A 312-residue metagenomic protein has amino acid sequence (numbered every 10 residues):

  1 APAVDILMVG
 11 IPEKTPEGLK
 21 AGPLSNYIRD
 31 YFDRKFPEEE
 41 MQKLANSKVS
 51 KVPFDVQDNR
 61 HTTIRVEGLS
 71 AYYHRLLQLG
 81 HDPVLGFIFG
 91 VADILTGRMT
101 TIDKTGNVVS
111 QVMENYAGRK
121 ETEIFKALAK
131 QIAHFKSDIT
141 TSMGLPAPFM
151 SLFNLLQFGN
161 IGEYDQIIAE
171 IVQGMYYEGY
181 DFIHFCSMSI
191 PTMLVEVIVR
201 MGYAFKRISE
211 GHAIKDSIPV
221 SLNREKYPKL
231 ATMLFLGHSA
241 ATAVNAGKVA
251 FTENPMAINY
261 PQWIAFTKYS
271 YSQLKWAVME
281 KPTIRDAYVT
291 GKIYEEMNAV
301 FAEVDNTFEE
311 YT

Functional and structural regions predicted by a protein language model:
A1-T312: Glycine-rich, hydrophobic membrane-spanning regions of integral membrane proteins that mediate transport
